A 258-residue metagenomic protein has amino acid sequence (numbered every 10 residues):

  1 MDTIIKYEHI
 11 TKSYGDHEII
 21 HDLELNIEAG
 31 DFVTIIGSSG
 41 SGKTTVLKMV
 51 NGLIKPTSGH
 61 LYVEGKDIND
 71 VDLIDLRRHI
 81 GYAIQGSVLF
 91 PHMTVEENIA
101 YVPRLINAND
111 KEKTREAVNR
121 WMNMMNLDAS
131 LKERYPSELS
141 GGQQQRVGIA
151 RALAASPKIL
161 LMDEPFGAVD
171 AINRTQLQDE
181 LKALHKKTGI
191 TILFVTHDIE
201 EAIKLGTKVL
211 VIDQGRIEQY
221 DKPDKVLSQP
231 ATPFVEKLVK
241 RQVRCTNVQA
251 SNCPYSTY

Functional and structural regions predicted by a protein language model:
N51: Helix-to-loop junction immediately C-terminal to a conserved catalytic motif
I68-G81, L105, K111-E112, Q229-P230: ABC ATPase NBD coupling module
E96-R104, R115, N119: Short helical segment in ABC ATPase nucleotide-binding domains corresponding to the A-loop/adjacent helical element
E112-S130: Conserved ABC ATPase "signature" region
Y135-L139, Q143: Conserved ABC ATPase signature
A154-K158: A short, proline-enriched helix->beta-strand linker immediately N-terminal to the Walker B motif in ABC-type P-loop
Q214-G215: Conserved ABC ATPase "signature" C-loop
Y220-D221, Q229: ABC ATPase "signature
